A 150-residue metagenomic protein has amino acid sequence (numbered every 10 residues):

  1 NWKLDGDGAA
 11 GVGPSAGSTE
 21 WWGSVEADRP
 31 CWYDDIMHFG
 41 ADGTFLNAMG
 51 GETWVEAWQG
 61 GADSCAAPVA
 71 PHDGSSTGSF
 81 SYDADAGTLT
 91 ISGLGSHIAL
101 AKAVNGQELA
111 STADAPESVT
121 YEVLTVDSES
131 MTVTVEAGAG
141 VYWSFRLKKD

Functional and structural regions predicted by a protein language model:
D5, A9-V12, S24-D127: Contiguous, well-ordered beta-strand patches that form the walls/edges of small beta-barrel/beta-sandwich domains
A16-W22: Short Pro/Gly-enriched beta-strand edge/turn motifs at strand-loop
S130-G140: Short, exposed beta-strand-loop hairpins at the edges of beta-sheets in extracellular/periplasmic proteins
G140-D150: Short, low-complexity, Pro/Ser/Thr/Gly-rich segments in the mature regions of secreted, periplasmic
